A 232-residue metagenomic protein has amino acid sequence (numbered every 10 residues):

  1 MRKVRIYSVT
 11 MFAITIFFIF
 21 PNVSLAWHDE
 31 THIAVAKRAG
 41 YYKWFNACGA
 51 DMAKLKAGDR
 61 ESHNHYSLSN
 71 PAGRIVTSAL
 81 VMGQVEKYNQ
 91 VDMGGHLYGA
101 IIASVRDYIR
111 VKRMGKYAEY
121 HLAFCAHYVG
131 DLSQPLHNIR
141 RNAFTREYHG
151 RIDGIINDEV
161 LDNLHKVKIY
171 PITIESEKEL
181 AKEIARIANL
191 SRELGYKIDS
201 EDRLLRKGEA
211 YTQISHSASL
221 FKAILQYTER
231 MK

Functional and structural regions predicted by a protein language model:
R2-M11: Bacterial N-terminal signal peptides that target proteins for export
R5, F18-P21: Intrinsic disorder/low-complexity segments
T10-I19: Bacterial N-terminal signal peptides
F20-Y120, N138-K232: N-terminal, motif-rich segments that launch catalysis or mediate targeting to/interaction with membranes, typified by
A118-A126, G130-L132: Short alpha-helix carrying the canonical HExxH Zn2+-binding catalytic motif
D131-I139: Extended, well-ordered alpha-helical segments in internal regulatory regions
